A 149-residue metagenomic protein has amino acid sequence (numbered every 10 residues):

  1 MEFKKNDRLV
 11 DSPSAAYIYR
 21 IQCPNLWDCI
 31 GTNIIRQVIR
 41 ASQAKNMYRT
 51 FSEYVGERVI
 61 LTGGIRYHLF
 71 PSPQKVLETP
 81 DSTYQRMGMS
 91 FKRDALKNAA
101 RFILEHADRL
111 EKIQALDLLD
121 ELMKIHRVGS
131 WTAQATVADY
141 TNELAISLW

Functional and structural regions predicted by a protein language model:
M1-W149: HhH-family (HhH-GPD) DNA N-glycosylase catalytic core used in base-excision repair
